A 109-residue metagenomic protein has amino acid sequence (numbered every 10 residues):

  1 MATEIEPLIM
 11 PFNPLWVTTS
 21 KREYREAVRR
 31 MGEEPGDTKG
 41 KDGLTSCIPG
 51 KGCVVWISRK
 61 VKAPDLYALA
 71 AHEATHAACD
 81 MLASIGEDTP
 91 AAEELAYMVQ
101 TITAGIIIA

Functional and structural regions predicted by a protein language model:
M1-T38: Short, charged/polar N-terminal "headpieces" of proteins
S20, K62-A63, I85: Intrinsic-disorder/low-complexity, polar/charged segments
E26-P64, A77-M81: Active-site scaffold of zinc-dependent metalloenzymes
P64-D65, A91: Short, surface-exposed coil-to-beta transition loops
D65-A74: Short alpha-helical catalytic segment bearing the HExxH-like zincin motif of zinc-dependent metalloproteases
A70-A71, A83, Q100: Solvent-exposed, well-ordered amphipathic alpha-helical segments that flank/support binding or catalytic loops
A74-A91: Catalytic Zn2+-binding segment of zinc metalloproteases
D88-A109: Post-HExxH zinc-binding segment in Zn-dependent metallohydrolases
